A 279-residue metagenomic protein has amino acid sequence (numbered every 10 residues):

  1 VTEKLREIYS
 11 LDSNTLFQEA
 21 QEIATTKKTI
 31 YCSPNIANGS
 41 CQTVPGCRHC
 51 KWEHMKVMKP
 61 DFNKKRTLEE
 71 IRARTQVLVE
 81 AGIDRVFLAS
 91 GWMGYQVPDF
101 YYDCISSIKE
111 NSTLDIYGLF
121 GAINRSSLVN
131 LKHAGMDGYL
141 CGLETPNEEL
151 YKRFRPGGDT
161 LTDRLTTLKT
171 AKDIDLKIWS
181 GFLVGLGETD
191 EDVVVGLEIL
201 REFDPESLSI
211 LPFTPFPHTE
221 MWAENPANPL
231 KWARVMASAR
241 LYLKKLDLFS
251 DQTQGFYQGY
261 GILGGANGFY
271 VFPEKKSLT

Functional and structural regions predicted by a protein language model:
V1-L11, A24-T25, S112, R201-T279: Auxiliary Fe-S-binding modules of radical SAM enzymes
L5, C32-N38, K59-P60, V86-D99 (+3 more regions): Glycine-rich, proline-tolerant flexible connector loops at the mouths of alpha/beta enzymes
E19-V57, N63-E70, R74-A89, D137: N-terminal pre-triad scaffold of radical SAM enzymes
I30-I36, V86-L88, I116-G118, Y139-C141 (+4 more regions): Hydrophobic faces of well-ordered beta-strands that scaffold small-molecule active sites in alpha/beta enzyme cores
N35-G39, E53-M55, G91-M93, L119-R125 (+5 more regions): Active-site beta-loop-alpha junctions enriched in small/polar residues
A81-L168, D173, L186: Conserved SAM/AdoMet-binding glycine-rich loop
L88, T162-E220, M236-F249: Conserved C-terminal portion of the radical SAM core fold that forms the substrate/S-adenosylmethionine-binding
N124-H133, L186-R201, Q254-G264: Catalytic cores of alpha/beta
